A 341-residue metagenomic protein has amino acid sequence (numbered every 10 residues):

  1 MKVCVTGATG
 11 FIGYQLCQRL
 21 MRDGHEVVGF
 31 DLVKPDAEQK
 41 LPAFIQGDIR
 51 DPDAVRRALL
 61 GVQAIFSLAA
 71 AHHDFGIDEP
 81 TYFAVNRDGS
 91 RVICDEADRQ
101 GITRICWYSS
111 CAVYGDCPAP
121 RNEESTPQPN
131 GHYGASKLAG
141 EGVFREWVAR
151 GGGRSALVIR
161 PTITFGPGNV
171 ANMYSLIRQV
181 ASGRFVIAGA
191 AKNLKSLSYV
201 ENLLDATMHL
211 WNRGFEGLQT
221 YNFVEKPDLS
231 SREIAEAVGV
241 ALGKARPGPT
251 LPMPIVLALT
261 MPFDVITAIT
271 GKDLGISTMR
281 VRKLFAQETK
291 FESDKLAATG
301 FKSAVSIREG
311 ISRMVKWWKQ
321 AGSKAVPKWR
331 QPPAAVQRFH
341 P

Functional and structural regions predicted by a protein language model:
V3-D23: N-terminal Rossmann NAD(P)H-binding glycine-rich loop of SDR-like oxidoreductase domains
D36, I49-D88, E96, Y114-D116: NAD(P)H-binding glycine-rich loop region in Rossmannoid oxidoreductase-like domains and their noncatalytic homologs
V92-H132: Conserved Rossmann-fold NAD(P)-dependent oxidoreductase catalytic core, especially the SDR/UDP-sugar
G131-L157: Active-site Tyr-X1-5-Lys
G166, A188-N193, Y221-L229, G239-L242 (+4 more regions): Glycine-rich Rossmann NAD(P)(H)-binding loop
I177-F185, K195-K244: Alpha-helical substrate-binding/gating segment
G239-A286: Terminal hydrophobic/aromatic helix or amphipathic segment near a protein terminus
F291-A298, V305-P341: Amphipathic terminal alpha-helices
